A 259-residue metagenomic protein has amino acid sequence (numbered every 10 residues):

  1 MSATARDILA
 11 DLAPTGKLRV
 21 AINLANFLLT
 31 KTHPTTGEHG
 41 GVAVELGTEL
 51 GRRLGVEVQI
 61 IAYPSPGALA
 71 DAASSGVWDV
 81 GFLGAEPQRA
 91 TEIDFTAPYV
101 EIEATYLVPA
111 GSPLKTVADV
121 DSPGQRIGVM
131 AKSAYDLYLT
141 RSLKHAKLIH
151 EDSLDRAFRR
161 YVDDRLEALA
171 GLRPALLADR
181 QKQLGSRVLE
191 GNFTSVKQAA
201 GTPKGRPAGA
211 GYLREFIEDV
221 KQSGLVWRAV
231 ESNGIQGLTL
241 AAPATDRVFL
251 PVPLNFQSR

Functional and structural regions predicted by a protein language model:
M1-A10, A134-E151, E218-R259: Ligand-binding clefts/hinges and TM-proximal coupling segments of bilobed small-molecule sensing domains
M1-G84, R89-T91, S223, S232-N233: Extracytoplasmic small-molecule ligand-binding "clamshell" domains of the periplasmic binding protein/Venus flytrap
G16-N23, T32, G40, A118-Y135 (+1 more regions): Short loop->beta-strand "edge-of-pocket" segments that line small-molecule binding or catalytic clefts across diverse
L24, V100-G111, R173, L177-E218 (+1 more regions): Periplasmic-binding protein-like
T30-T35, G47-E57, T96-A97, P123 (+2 more regions): Ligand-binding cleft/hinge of the Venus flytrap
Q59-D71, L114-K115, I149-R160, V196: Short helix-initiation/N-cap motifs at beta->coil->alpha
G67-A70, L83-E92, R141, V162-T194: A ligand-binding cleft/hinge motif common to bilobed small-molecule-binding domains
Y99, V108-R126: Flexible hinge/capping segments at coil-to-helix
